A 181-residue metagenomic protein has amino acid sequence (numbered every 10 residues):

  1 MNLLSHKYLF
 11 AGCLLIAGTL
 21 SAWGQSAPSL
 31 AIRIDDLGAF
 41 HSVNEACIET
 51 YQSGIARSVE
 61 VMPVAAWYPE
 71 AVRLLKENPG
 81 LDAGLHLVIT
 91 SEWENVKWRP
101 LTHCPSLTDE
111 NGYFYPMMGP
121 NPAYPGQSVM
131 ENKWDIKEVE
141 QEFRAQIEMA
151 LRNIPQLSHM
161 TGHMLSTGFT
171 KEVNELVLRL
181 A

Functional and structural regions predicted by a protein language model:
M1-F10: Bacterial N-terminal signal peptides that target proteins for export
A11-S21: Bacterial N-terminal signal peptides
Q25-I48, R57: Boundary/entry segment of secreted carbohydrate-active catalytic domains
S29-A31, A56-S58, G80-G84, L157-T161: Structural preference for beta-strand elements that scaffold enzyme active sites
D35-L37, M62-V64, H86-E92, L165: Active-site beta-loop-alpha junctions enriched in small/polar residues
C47-S53, E70-D82, P100-D109, L151-R152: Acidic (Asp/Glu)-rich catalytic clusters
V96-V129: Active-site gating loops and adjacent loop-to-helix segments of metal-dependent hydrolytic enzymes
M130-A181: Catalytic domains of cell-wall/extracellular-matrix polysaccharide-remodeling enzymes, centered on de-N-acetylation
